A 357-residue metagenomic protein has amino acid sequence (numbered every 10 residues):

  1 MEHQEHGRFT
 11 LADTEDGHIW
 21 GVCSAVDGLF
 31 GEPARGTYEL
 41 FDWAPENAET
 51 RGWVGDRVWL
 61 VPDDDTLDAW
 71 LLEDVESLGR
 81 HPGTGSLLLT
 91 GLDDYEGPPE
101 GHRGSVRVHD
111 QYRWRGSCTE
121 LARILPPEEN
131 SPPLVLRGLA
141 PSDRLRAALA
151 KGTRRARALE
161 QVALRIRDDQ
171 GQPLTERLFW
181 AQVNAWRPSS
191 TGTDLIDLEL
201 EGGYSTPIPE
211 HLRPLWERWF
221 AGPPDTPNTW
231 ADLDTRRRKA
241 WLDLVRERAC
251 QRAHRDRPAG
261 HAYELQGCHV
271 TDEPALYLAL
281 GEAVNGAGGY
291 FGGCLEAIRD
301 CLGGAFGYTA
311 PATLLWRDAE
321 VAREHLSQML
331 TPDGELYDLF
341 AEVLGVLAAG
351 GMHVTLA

Functional and structural regions predicted by a protein language model:
M1-A231: Phosphate/adenylate-binding glycine loop and adjacent helical scaffold
E2-D13, I19-V26, P224-A287: Extended, compositionally biased accessory segments flanking or bridging domains
G55, W70, D256-A259, E264-T313 (+1 more regions): Conserved helix-adjacent loop modules within structured domains
L149-T153, A249, A253, L280 (+3 more regions): Hydrophobic, Leu/Ile/Phe/Ala-enriched alpha-helical segments that form helix-helix packing faces
R157, T191-T193, R255-P258, G307-T309 (+1 more regions): A generic structural signal for short, non-catalytic loop/turn and secondary-structure boundary residues
L159, R167-Q172, Y290-A297, L356-A357: Short glycine-rich, low-complexity/disordered patches
A312-V321: Short, glycine-/small-residue-enriched flexible loop/hinge segments at domain edges that mediate gating
R323-A357: Helix-rich interaction surfaces within compact, conserved domain-sized segments that mediate assembly or partner
